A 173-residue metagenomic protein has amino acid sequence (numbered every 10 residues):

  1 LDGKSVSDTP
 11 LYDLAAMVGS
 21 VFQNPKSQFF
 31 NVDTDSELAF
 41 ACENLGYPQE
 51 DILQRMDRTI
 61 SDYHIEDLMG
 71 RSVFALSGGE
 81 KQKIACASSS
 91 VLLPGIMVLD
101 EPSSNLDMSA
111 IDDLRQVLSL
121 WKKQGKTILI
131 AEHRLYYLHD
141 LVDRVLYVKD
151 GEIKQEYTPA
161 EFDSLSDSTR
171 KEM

Functional and structural regions predicted by a protein language model:
L1-D13: ABC ATPase NBD Q-loop/coupling interface
E50-L68: Conserved ABC ATPase "signature" region
S72-L76, E80: Conserved ABC ATPase signature
C86-A87: Hydrophobic anchor residue at the start of the ABC signature
M97-D100: Catalytic Walker B motif of ABC-type/P-loop ATPase nucleotide-binding domains
E132-H133: H-loop/switch region of ABC-family ATPase nucleotide-binding domains
E152-M173: Conserved beta-strand-loop-alpha-helix hinge in the C-terminal portion of ABC ATPase nucleotide-binding domains
